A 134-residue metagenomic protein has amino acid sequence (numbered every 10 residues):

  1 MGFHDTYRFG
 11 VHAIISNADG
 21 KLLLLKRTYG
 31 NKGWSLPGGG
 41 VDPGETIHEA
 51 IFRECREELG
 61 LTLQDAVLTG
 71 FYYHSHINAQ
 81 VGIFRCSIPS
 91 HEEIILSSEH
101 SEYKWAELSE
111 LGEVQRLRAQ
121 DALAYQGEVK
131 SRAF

Functional and structural regions predicted by a protein language model:
M1-L22: Conserved N-terminal beta-strand and adjoining loop/helix that marks the start of the Nudix/MutT-like hydrolase domain
D5-Y7, K32, Q64, N78-Q80: Residue-level preference for beta-strand/loop junctions
I15-S16, L24, C86, W105: Conserved hydrophobic "DFG−1" position in protein kinase catalytic cores
N17, K21-R53, E57: Conserved Nudix-box catalytic region and its N-terminal flanking loop in Nudix hydrolases and closely related
N31-W34, S97-F134: Nudix hydrolase/Nudix homology domain
L61-G70: A short coil-to-beta-strand element that immediately follows conserved catalytic motifs
Y72-E93, K104, L108, A122-Y125: Active-site-adjacent beta-strand/loop module that shapes the phosphate/pyrophosphate-binding cleft
